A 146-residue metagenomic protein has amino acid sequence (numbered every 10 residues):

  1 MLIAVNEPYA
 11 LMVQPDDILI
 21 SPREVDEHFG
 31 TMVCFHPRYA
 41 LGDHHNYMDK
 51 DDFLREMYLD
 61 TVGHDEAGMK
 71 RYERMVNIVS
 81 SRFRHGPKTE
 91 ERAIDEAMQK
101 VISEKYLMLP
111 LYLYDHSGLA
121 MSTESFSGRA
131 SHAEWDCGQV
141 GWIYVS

Functional and structural regions predicted by a protein language model:
M1-S146: Acidic interaction surfaces
